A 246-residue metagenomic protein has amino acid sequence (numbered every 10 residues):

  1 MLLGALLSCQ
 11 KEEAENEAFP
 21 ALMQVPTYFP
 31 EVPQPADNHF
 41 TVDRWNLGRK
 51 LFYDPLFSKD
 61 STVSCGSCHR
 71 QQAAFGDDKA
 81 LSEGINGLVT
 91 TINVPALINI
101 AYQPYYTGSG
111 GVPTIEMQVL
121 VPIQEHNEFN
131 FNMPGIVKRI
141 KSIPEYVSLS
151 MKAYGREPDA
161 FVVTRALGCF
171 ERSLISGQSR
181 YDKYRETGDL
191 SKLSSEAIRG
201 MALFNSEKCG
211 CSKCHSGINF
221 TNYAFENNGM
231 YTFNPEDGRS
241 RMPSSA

Functional and structural regions predicted by a protein language model:
A5-S8: C-terminal motif of bacterial Sec signal peptides marking the signal peptidase cleavage site
Q10-E12: Bacterial signal peptide processing site
A14-V121, D182-A246: Short glycine/threonine-rich turn/loop motifs
E17-A21, I85-R172: Periplasmic c-type cytochrome electron-transfer domains
G135, R139-K208, S212-N222: Extended surface/linker regions that mediate inter-domain or inter-protein docking in multi-component redox
